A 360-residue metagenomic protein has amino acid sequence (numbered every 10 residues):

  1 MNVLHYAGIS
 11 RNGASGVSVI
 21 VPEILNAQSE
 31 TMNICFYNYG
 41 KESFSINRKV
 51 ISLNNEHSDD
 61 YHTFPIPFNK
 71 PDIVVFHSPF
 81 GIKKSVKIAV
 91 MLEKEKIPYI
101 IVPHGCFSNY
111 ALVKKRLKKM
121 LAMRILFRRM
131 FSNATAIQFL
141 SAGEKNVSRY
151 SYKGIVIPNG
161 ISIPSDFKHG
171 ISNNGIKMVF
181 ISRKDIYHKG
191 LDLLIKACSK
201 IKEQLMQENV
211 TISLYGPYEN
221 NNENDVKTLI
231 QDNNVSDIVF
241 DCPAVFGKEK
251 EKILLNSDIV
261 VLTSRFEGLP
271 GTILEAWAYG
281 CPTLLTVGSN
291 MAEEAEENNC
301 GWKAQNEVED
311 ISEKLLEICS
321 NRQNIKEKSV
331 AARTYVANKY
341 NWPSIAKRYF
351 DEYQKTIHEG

Functional and structural regions predicted by a protein language model:
L4-Y6, Q138, G170-K189, I195-C198 (+1 more regions): Conserved donor-binding/catalytic core segment of Leloir-type glycosyltransferases
Y37-E42, I181-S182, V210-D225, P243: Glycosyltransferase donor-sugar binding loop
K119-A136: Membrane-proximal helix-turn-helix segments that form the acceptor-binding/catalytic region of lipid-linked
G143, G160: Carbohydrate-associated surface elements
N224-V245: Nucleotide-activated donor-binding/catalytic signature segment of Leloir-type glycosyltransferases, i.e., the conserved
R265: Aromatic "clamp/platform" in nucleotide-sugar-dependent glycosyltransferases that forms part of the donor/acceptor
P282-T286: Short hydrophobic beta-strand element within catalytic cores of glycosyltransferases and related nucleotide-activated
E297, G301-E309, E317-Q323: Conserved acidic donor-binding segment of nucleotide-sugar-dependent glycosyltransferases
